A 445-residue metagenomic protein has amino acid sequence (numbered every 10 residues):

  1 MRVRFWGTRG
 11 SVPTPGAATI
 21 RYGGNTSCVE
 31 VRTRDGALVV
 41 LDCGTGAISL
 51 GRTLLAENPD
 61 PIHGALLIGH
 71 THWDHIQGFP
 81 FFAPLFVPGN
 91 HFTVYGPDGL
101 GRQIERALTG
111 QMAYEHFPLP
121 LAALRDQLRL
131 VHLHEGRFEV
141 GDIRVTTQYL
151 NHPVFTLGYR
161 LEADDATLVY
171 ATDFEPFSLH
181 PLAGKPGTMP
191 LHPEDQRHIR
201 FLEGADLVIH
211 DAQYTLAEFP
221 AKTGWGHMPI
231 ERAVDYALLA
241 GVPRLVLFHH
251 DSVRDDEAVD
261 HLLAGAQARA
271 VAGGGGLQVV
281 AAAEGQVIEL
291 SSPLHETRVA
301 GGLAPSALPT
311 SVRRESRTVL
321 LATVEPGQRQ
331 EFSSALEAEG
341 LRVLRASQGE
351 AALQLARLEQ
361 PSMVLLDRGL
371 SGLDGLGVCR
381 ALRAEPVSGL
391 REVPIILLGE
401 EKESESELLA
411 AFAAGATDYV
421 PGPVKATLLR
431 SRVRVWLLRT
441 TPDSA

Functional and structural regions predicted by a protein language model:
M1-L182, H198-I199, D256-R298, S306: Binuclear metal-dependent hydrolase catalytic cores
F177-A283: Cap/insert and terminal regions of metallo-dependent hydrolase folds
Q330-A338: Charged docking surfaces used in two-component/phosphorelay signaling
E359-S371: Active-site beta3 strand of CheY-like receiver
L376-L390: Short amphipathic alpha-helix used as the core "switch/output" element in two-component signaling
G377, E400-D418: Alpha4 helix (beta4-alpha4-beta5 surface) of REC/receiver domains from two-component response regulators
G389-E403: A short, hydrophobic beta-strand element within the central beta-sheet of small alpha/beta folds
V420-V433, L437: C-terminal output helix
